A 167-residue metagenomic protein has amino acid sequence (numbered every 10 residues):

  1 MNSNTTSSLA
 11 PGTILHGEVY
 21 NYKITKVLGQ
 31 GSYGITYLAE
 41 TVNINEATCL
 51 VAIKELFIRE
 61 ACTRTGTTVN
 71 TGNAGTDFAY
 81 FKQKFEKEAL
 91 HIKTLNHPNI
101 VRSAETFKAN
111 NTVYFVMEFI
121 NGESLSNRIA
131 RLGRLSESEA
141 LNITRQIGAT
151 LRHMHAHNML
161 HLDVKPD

Functional and structural regions predicted by a protein language model:
T25-S32, T36: Protein kinase glycine-rich loop
G29, N96-N99: Flexible N-lobe loop architecture of eukaryotic-like protein kinase catalytic domains
L38, E46-G72: Glycine-rich ATP phosphate-binding loop
T67-T94: AlphaC helix of the eukaryotic protein kinase fold
T106: Activation-segment/catalytic-loop signature of the eukaryotic protein kinase fold
N110-S124, R128: Conserved short submotifs of the Hanks-type protein kinase catalytic core that shape the nucleotide-binding pocket
I143-T144: Activation segment signature within eukaryotic-like protein kinase domains
A149-M159: Protein kinase catalytic-loop region centered on the HRD/HxD motif
